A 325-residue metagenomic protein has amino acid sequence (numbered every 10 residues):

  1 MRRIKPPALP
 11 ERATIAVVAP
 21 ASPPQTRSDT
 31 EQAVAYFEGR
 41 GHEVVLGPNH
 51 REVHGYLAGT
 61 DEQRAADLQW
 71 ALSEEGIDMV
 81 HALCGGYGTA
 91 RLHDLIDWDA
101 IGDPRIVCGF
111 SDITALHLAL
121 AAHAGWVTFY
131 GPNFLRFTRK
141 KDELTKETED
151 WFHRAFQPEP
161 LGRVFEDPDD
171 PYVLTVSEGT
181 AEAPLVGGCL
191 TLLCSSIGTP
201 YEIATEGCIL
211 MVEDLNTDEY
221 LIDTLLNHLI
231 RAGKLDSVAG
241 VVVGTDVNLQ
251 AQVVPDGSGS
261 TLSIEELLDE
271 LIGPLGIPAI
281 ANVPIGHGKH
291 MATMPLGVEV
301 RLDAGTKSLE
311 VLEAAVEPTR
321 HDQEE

Functional and structural regions predicted by a protein language model:
M1-G76: ATP/NTP phosphate-donor binding region
P24-T30, T180-L215: Conserved beta-alpha junction segments in alpha/beta enzyme cores
E74-D78, S237-V238: Short acidic/histidine-rich motifs immediately flanking catalytic phosphotransfer sites in two-component signaling
M79-T89, F110: N-terminal glycine-rich "phosphate-gripper" loop used for MgATP/nucleotide binding and carboxylate activation
W98-A119, V127-F134, P278: Short, acidic/small-residue loops that bind anionic groups at enzyme active sites
G125-T191: Conserved anion/nucleotide-ligand pocket segment
Y201-I264: Internal helical hairpin/lid segments
V243-E325: ATP/nucleoside-binding phosphotransfer catalytic cores, i.e., glycine-rich phosphate-binding loops
